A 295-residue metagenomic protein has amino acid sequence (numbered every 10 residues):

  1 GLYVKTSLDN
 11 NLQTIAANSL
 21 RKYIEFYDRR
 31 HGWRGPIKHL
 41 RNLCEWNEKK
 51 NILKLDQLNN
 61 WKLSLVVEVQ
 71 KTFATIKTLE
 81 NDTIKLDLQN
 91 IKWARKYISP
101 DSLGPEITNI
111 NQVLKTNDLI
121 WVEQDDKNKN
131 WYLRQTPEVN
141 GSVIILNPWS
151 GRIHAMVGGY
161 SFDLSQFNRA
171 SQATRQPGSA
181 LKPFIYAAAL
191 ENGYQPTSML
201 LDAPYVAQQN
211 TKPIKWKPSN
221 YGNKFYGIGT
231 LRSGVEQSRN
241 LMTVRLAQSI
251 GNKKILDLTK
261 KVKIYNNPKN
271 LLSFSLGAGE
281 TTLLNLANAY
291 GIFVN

Functional and structural regions predicted by a protein language model:
G1-L2, Q166-S171, W216-P218, Y226-I228 (+2 more regions): Flexible glycine/proline-enriched surface loops and loop-helix/loop-strand junctions
G1-R175, S179-P183, A187, N192-S198 (+2 more regions): Periplasmic/cell-envelope proteins involved in peptidoglycan metabolism and beta-lactam response
L8, K261-N295: Active-site-proximal helix/loop microenvironment of the serine DD-peptidase/beta-lactamase transpeptidase fold
I15, S19, R232, T282-Y290: Short, solvent-exposed alpha-helical surface patches in non-cytosolic proteins
R21-D28, L190-Q195, Y205, R239-N240 (+2 more regions): Non-catalytic alpha-helical coupling and interface elements of nucleotide-dependent molecular machines and regulators
W149, Y194-I255, N295: Conserved catalytic neighborhood of penicillin-recognizing serine enzymes
Y160, L164, A207, S238 (+2 more regions): A short secondary-structure junction motif
Q172-Q176, G222-Y226, L246, L276-T281: Alpha-helix capping and helix-loop boundary segments enriched in small/acidic/polar residues
